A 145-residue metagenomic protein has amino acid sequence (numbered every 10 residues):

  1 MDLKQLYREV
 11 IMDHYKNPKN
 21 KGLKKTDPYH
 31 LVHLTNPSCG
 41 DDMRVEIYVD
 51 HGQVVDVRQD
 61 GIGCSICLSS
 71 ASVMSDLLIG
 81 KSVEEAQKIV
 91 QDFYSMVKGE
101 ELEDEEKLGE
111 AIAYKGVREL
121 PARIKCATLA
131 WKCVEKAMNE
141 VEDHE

Functional and structural regions predicted by a protein language model:
M1-E145: Domain-level signature for proteins that mediate thiol-based redox and metal-cofactor handling
